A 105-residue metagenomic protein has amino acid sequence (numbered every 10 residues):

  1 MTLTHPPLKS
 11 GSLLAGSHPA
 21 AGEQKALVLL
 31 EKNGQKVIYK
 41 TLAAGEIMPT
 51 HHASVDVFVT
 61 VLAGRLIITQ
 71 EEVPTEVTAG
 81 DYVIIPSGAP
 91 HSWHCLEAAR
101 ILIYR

Functional and structural regions predicted by a protein language model:
M1-G34, I38: A short, N-terminal "cap"/entry segment at the start of jelly-roll beta-barrel domains of the cupin/DSBH fold
A20, Q24-L29, A44, S54 (+1 more regions): Compact, glycine-rich, soluble single-domain proteins
K36-A53, S87: Conserved short histidine dyad/triad with adjacent acidic residue
T41-A43, A53-I68: Short, conserved beta-strand element in jelly-roll/cupin
L62-A63, T78-A79, E97, R105: A cytosolic small-molecule/anion-sensing beta-strand core signal
E72-G88: Short acidic-glycine-tyrosine-enriched beta hairpin
S87-R105: Ligand-binding loop in jelly-roll beta-barrel domains
